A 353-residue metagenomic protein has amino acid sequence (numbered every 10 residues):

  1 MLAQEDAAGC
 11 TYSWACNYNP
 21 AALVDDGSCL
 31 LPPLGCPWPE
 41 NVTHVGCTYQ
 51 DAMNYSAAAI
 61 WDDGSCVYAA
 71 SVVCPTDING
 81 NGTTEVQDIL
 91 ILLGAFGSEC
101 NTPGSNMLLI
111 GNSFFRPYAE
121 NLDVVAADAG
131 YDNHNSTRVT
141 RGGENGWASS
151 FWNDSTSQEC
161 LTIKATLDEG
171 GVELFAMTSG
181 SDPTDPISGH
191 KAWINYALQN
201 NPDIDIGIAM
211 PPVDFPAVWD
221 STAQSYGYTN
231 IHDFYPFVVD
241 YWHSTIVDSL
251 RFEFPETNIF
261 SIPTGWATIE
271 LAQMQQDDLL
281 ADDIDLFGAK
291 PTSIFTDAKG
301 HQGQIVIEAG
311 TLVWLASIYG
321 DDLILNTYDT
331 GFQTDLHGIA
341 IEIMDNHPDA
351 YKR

Functional and structural regions predicted by a protein language model:
M1-T102: Primarily marks secretory-pathway-exposed extracellular/lumenal segments that are disulfide- and glycosylation-prone
A22, A59, F114, T140-G143 (+2 more regions): Residue-level detector of flexible, active-site-proximal loop/helix-junction positions within diverse enzyme catalytic
D88-I91, L109, P117, N121-V124 (+10 more regions): Extracytoplasmic/secreted proteins, especially bacterial periplasmic and envelope-associated proteins
G94-S98, D123, A127, Y131 (+8 more regions): Sec-exported extracytoplasmic/periplasmic mature domains
T102, D283-R353: Conserved catalytic region of serine esterases and O-acyltransferases that act on ester linkages in lipids
N106-I110, F114-Y196: Conserved SGNH/GDSL esterase-like catalytic core that processes O-acyl groups on lipids and polysaccharides
L161-Q304: Alpha-helical cap/lid subdomain in secreted, periplasmic, or secretory-pathway luminal O-acyl-processing enzymes
